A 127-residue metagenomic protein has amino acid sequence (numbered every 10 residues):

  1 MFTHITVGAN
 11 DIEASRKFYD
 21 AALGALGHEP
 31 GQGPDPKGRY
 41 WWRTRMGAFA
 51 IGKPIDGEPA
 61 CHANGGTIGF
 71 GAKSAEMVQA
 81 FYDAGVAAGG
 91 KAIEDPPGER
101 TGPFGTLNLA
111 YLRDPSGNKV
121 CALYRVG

Functional and structural regions predicted by a protein language model:
M1-R16, I68, L123-G127: N-terminal beta-strand motif that seeds the catalytic metal site of vicinal oxygen chelate
V7-F49: Core segments of cupin and vicinal oxygen chelate
A9-A14, F70-S116: Vicinal oxygen chelate
G27-Q32, G98-T101, L123-G127: Conserved catalytic-core motifs of GNAT/GCN5-like acyltransferases
G38-Y40, G66, T106-A110: Short beta-strand micro-motifs in enzyme catalytic cores
Y40-A80, V86: Long, continuous compositionally biased terminal/linker segments
W41-M46, L112-P115, R125: Active-site beta-strand termini and strand-to-loop segments that position acidic
F49-K53, Y111, V120-L123: Conserved beta-strand in the GNAT
